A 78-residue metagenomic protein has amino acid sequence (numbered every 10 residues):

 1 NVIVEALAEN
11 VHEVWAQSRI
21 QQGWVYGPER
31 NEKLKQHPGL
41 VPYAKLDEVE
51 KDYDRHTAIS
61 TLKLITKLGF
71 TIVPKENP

Functional and structural regions predicted by a protein language model:
N1-P78: Alpha-helical propensity feature that highlights long, continuous alpha-helices across diverse contexts
